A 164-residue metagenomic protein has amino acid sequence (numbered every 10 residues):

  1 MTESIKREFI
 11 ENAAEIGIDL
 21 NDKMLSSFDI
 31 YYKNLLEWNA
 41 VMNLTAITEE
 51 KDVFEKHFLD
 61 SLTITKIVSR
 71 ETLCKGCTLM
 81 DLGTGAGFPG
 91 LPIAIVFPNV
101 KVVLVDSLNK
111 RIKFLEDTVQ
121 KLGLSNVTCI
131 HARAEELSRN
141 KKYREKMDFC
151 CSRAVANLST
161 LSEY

Functional and structural regions predicted by a protein language model:
M1-C74, M80, D117-V127: Class I SAM-dependent transferase core
R7-F9, G87, K113: A generic alpha-helix surface/boundary motif
S26, T48, D52, L59 (+5 more regions): Residues at secondary-structure transition points
C77, N99-V103, S107-Y164: S-adenosylmethionine
D81-G85: Conserved S-adenosyl-L-methionine
A86-N99, E163: Conserved SAM-binding loop of SAM-dependent methyltransferases across substrates and taxa, primarily the Class I
